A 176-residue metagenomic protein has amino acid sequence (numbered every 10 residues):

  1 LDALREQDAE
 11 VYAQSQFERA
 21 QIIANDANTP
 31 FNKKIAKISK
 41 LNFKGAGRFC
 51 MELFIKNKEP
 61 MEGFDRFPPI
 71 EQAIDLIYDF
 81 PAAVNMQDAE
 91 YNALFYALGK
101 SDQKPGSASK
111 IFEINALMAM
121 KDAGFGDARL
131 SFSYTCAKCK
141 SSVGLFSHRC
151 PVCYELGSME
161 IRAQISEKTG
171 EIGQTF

Functional and structural regions predicted by a protein language model:
L1-R19, N28-L41, G63-P81, Q87-Y91 (+1 more regions): Alpha-helical repeat scaffolds
V11-I22, K44-N57, A82, N92-Y96: Amphipathic alpha-helical repeat scaffolds of TPR domains
K58-E62: Short helix-capping/linker segments at secondary-structure and domain boundaries
A73-F176: Cys/His-clustered metal-coordination modules, chiefly Zn-binding fingers
